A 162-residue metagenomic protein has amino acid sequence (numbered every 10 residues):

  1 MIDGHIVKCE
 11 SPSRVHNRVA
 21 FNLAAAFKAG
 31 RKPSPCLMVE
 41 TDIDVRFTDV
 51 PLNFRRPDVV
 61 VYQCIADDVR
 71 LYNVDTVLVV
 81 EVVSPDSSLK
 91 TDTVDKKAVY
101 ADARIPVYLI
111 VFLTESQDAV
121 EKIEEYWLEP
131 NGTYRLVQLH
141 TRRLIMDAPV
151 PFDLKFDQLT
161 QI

Functional and structural regions predicted by a protein language model:
M1-I162: Gly/Pro/Ser/Thr-rich low-complexity, intrinsically disordered segments predominantly at protein N-termini
